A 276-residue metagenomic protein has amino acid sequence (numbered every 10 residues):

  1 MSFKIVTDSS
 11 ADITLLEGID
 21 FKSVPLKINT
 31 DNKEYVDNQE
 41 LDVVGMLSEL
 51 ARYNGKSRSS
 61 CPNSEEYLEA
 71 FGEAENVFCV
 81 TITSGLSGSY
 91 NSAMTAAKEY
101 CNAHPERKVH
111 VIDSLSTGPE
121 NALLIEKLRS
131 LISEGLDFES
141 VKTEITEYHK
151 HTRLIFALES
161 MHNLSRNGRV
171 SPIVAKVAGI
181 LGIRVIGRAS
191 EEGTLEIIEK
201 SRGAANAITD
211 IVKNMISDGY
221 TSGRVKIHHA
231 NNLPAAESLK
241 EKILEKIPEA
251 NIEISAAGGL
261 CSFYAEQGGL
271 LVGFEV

Functional and structural regions predicted by a protein language model:
F3, S10-K27, L86-S89, A93-K98 (+3 more regions): Mixed-charge interfacial surface used for oligomerization/domain docking and macromolecular partner engagement
F3-S60: N-terminal glycine-rich anion-binding loop in soluble enzyme alpha/beta folds
V44-P62, A189-A205: Acidic/glycine-enriched edge-of-secondary-structure segments
P62-A97, C101-N102: Active-site cofactor/cluster-binding pocket
T81, H110-V111: A glycine-rich beta-strand to alpha-helix segment that forms a phosphate/ribose-binding loop at ligand/cofactor sites
E106-R107: A short helix->loop->beta-strand "cap" motif at the edges of active sites that frequently abuts
